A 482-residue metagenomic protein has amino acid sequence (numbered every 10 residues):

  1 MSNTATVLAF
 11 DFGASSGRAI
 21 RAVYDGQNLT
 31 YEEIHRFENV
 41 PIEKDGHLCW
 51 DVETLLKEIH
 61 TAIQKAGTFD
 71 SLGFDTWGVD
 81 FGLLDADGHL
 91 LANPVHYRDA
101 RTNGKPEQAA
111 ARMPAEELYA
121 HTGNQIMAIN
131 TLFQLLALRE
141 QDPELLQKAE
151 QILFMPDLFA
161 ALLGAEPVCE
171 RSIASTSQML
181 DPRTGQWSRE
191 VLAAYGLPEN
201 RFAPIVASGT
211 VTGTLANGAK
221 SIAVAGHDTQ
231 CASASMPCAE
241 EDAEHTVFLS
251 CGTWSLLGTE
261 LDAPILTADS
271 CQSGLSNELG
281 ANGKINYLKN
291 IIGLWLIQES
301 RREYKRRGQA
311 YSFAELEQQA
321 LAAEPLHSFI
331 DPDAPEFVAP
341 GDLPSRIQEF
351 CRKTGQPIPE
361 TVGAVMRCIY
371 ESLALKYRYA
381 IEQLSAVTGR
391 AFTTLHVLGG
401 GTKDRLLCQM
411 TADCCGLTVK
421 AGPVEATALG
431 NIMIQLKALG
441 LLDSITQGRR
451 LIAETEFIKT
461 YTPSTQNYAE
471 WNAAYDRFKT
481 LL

Functional and structural regions predicted by a protein language model:
M1-A92, A120, K148, G218-V224 (+1 more regions): N-terminal glycine/serine-rich phosphate-binding loop of ATP-dependent small-molecule kinases, especially carbohydrate
S2, A9, N103, A110-G123 (+10 more regions): Active-site core segments that coordinate phosphate-bearing ligands/cofactors across diverse enzyme families
G17-A22, D80-L84, Q178, C231-S235 (+1 more regions): Short beta-strand scaffold segments in enzyme catalytic cores
Q64, T68-Y97, Q125-T131, P156 (+3 more regions): Short beta-strand-loop/turn "lid" adjacent to the catalytic site in phosphate-handling enzymes
F69-W77, Q151-I152, P204, V387-G399: Short glycine-rich phosphate-binding loop at a beta-alpha junction
D75-V79, S208-T210, C251-W254, T394-T402: Glycine-rich beta-strand-to-loop/alpha-helix junction loops that act as flexible
R189-T210: A conserved helix-loop-beta module that forms one wall/lid of the active-site cleft in ATP-utilizing catalytic domains
